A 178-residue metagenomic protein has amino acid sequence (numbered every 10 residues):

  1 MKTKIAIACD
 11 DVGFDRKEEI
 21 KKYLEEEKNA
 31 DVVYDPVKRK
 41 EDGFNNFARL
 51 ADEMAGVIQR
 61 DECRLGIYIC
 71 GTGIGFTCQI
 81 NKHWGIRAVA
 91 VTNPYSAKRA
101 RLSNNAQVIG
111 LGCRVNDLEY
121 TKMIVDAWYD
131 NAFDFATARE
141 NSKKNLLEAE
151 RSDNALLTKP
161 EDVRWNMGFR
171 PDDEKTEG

Functional and structural regions predicted by a protein language model:
A6-D15, P94-G178: C-terminal binding/interaction regions
D15-E26: Short, solvent-exposed amphipathic alpha-helices that sit in or adjacent to ligand/effector-binding or catalytic
K17-E18, T77-Q79, Y120-T121: Short glycine-/acidic-enriched loop or helix-start segments at secondary-structure transitions that form or flank
D31-F44: A short beta-strand-loop structural module common to alpha/beta enzyme folds
G43-D52: Structural motif
M54-V91: Helix-adjacent hinge/juxtasegments
